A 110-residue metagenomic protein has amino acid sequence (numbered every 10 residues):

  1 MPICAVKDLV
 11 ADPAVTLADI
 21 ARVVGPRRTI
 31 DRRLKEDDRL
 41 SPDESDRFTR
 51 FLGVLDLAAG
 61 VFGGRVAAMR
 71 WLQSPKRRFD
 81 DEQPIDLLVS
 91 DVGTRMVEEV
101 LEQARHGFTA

Functional and structural regions predicted by a protein language model:
M1-A110: Non-transmembrane "mature" sequence context
